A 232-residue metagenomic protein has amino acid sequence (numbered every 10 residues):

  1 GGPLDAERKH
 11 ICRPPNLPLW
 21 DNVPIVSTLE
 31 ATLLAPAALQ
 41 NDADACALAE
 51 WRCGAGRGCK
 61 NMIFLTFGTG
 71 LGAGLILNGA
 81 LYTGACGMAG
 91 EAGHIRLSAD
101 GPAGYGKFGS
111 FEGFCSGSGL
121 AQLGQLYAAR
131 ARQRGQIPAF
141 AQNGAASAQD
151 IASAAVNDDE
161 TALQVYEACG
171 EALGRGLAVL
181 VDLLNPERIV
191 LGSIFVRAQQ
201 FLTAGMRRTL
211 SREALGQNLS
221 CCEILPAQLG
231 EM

Functional and structural regions predicted by a protein language model:
G1-A45: N-terminal glycine/serine-rich phosphate-binding loop of ATP-dependent small-molecule kinases, especially carbohydrate
G1-L4, G68-G70, F195-V196: Short glycine-rich anion-binding loops that position phosphate/pyrophosphate groups of nucleotides and phosphorylated
D5-R8, S27-A35, A49-C59, L81 (+1 more regions): ATP-binding/phosphotransfer module of carbohydrate and carboxylate kinases, centering on a glycine-rich
A6, I76, G87: Short, acidic, Ser/Thr-enriched surface-loop or helix-capping motifs
N41, L77-N78: A cytosolic small-molecule/anion-sensing beta-strand core signal
C46-R52, L75, H94-R96: Adenylate-forming
N61-T66, G72-G74: Short glycine-aspartate micro-motif
M88-G101: A short, polar/charged loop-to-alpha-helix boundary motif
